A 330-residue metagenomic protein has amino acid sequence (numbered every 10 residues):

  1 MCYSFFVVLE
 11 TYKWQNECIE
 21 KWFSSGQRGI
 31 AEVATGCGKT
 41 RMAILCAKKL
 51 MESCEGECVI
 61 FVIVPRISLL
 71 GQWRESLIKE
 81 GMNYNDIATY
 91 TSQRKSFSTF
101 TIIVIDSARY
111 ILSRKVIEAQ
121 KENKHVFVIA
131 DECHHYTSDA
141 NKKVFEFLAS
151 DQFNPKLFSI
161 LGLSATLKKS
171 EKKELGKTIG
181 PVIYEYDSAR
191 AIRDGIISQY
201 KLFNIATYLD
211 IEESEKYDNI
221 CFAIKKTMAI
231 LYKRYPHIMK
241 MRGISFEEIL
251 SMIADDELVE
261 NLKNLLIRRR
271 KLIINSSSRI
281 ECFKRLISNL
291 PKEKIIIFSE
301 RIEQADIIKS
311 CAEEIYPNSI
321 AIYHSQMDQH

Functional and structural regions predicted by a protein language model:
C2-I30: Conserved pre-motif I regulatory segment
G26-C46: Walker A/P-loop
C58-L77, I302: Conserved Walker A/P-loop ATP-binding site and its immediately adjacent core in helicase/helicase-like ATPase domains
E80-L112: Inter-Walker segment of RecA-like/P-loop motor cores
I103-K124, T137-K143: Conserved RecA-like ASCE ATPase "motif II neighborhood" in helicase/translocase motors
S138-I197: Post-DEXD/H (motif II) to motif III coupling segment of the RecA-like Helicase ATP-binding lobe
K173-K292: Interdomain helical connector at the RecA1-RecA2 junction of SF1/SF2 helicase-like NTPases
S319-H330: Conserved helicase ATPase core of P-loop NTP-dependent helicases/translocases
